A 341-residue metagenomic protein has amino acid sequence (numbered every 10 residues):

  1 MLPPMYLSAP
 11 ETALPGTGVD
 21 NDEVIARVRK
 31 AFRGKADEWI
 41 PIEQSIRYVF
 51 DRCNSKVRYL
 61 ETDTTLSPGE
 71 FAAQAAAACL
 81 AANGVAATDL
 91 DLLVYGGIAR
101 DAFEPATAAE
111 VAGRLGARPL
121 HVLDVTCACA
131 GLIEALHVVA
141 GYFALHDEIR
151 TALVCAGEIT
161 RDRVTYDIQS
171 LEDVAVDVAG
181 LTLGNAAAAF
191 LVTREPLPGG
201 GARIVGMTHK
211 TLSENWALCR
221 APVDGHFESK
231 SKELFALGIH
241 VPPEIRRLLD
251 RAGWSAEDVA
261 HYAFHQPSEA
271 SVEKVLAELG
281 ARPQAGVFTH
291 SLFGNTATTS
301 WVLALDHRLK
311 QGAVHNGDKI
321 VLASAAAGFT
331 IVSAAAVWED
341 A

Functional and structural regions predicted by a protein language model:
M1-T65, Y166-A236, A325, V337-A341: Condensing-enzyme catalytic core mediating Claisen C-C bond formation in acyl metabolism
L7, V49, C79, L90-L93 (+7 more regions): Buried hydrophobic positions in well-ordered alpha/beta secondary-structure cores of metabolic enzymes
S8-E11, G96, T126, A152-E158 (+3 more regions): Short beta-strand segments
I46-V49, A102-G116, A156-Q169, W216-A217 (+1 more regions): Acidic-glycine-rich active-site phosphate/pyrophosphate-binding loop
K56-Q74, L123-A130, A179-L181, P222-P243 (+1 more regions): Active-site pocket-shaping loop/turn-to-helix segments
A73, A99-D101, E110-G113, A117-R118 (+3 more regions): Claisen-condensing/thiolase-fold acyl-transfer catalytic domains that form or cleave C-C bonds in fatty acid
A75-D91, P243-A260, L279, R308 (+1 more regions): Phosphate/pyrophosphate-binding loops at sites that engage ATP/ADP/AMP, CoA/4′-phosphopantetheine, polyphosphate
A144-T182: Flexible, glycine-rich active-site loops centered on histidine and acidic residues that chelate a metal or position
